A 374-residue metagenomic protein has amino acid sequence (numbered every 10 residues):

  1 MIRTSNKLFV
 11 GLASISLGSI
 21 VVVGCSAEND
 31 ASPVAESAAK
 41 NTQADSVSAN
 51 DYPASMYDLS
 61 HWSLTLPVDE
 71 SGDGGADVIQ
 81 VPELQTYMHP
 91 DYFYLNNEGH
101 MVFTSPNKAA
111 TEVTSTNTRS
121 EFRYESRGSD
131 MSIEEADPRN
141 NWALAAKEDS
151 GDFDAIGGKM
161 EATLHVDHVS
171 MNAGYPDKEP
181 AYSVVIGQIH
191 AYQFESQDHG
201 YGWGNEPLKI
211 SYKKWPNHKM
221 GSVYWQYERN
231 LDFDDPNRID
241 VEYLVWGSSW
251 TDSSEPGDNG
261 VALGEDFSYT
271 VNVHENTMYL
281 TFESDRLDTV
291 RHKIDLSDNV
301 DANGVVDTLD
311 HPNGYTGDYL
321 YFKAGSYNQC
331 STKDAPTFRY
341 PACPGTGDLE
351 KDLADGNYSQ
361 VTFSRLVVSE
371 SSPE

Functional and structural regions predicted by a protein language model:
I2-L12: Bacterial N-terminal signal peptides that target proteins for export
G11-I20: Bacterial N-terminal signal peptides
S19-S46: Bacterial Sec-dependent N-terminal signal peptides
S48-D73, G157, M171-Y175, G260 (+1 more regions): Ligand-recognition surfaces built from glycine- and aromatic
G74-N96: Extracellular glycan-recognition surfaces and repeat-rich motifs
F93-D232: Secretory/extracellular carbohydrate-interaction modules and structurally similar beta-sandwich "look-alikes"
A162, E265-H274, M278-F282: Short tryptophan-centered beta-strand motifs in secreted/extracellular beta-sheet-rich domains of glycan-recognition
E228-F267: Short, aromatic/His-centered strand-loop micro-motif at the edge of beta-sheets
